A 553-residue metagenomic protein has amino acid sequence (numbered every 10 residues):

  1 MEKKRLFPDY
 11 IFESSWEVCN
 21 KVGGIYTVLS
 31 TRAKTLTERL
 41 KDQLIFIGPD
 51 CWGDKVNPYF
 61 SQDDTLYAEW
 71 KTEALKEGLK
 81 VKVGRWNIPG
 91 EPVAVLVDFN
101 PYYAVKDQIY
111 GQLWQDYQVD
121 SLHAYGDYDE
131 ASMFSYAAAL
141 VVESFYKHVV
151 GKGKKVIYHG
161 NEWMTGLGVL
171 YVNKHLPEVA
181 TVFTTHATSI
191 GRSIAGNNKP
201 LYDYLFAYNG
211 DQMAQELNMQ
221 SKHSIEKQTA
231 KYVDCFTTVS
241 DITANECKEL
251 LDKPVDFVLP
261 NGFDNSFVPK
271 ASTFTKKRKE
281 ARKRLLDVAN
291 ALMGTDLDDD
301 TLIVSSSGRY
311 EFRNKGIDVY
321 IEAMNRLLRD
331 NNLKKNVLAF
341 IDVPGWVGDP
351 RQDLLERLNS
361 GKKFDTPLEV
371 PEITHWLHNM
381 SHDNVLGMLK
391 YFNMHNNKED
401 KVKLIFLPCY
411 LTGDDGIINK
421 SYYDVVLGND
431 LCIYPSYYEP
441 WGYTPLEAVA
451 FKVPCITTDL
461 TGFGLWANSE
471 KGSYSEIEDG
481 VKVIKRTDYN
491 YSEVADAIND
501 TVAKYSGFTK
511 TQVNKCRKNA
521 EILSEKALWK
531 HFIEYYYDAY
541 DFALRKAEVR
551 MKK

Functional and structural regions predicted by a protein language model:
M1-K553: Catalytic cores of nucleotide-sugar-dependent glycosyltransferases that transfer UDP/GDP/TDP-activated
